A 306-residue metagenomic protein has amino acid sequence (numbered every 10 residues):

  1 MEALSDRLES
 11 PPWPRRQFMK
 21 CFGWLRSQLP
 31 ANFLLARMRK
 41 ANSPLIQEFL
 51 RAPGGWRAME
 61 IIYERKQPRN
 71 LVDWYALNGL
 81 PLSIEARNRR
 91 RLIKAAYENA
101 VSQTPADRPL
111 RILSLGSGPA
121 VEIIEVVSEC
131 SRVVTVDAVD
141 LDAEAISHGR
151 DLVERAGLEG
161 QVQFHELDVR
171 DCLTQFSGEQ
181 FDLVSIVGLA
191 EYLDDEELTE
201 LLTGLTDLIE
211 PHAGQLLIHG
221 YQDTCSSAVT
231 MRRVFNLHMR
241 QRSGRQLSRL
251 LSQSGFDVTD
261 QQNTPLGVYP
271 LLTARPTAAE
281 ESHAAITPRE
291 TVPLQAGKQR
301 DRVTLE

Functional and structural regions predicted by a protein language model:
E2-N32, K40-A41, R57-E60, Q67-V72 (+8 more regions): Class I (Rossmann-like) S-adenosyl-L-methionine-dependent methyltransferase catalytic domain, capturing the SAM-binding
P44: Acidic, metal/ion-coordinating pockets
L113: Short beta-strand immediately N-terminal to the catalytic nucleophile in serine-hydrolase-like folds
G116: Conserved S-adenosyl-L-methionine
T174-V184: A short acidic, Gly/Pro-enriched loop at the edge of an enzyme's catalytic core that lines a small-molecule cofactor
D182-E196: A short SAM/SAH-binding and catalytic strip from SAM-dependent methyltransferases
D194, I209-P211: Helix-to-beta-strand junctions that scaffold the AdoMet/dcAdoMet cofactor pocket in Class I SAM-dependent enzymes
